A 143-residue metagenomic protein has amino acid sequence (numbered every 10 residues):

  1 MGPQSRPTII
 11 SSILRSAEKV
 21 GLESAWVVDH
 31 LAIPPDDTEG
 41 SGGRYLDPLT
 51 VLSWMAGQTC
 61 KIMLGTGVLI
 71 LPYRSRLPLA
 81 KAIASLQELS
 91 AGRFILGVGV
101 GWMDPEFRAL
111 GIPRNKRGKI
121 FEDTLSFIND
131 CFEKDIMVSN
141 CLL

Functional and structural regions predicted by a protein language model:
M1-Q58: N-terminal beta1-alpha1-beta2 module of alpha/beta enzyme domains
M1-T8, G67-L77: Active-site mouth loops of central-metabolism enzymes
E18-K19, L52-K61, I83, Q87-R93: Acidic (Asp/Glu)-rich catalytic clusters
V20, Q58-I62, F127, C131-D135: A structural motif corresponding to the C-terminal end of an alpha-helix and its immediate exit/capping segment
A25-V27, M63-T66, F94-V98: Hydrophobic faces of well-ordered beta-strands that scaffold small-molecule active sites in alpha/beta enzyme cores
H30, K61, G101-M103: Short connector loops/turns at beta-strand edges and beta->alpha or beta->beta junctions
P35-E39, P72-L143: Internal, glycine-rich beta/alpha segment that forms the wall or movable "lid" of small-molecule/cofactor binding
T50-G57, M63-S75: Structural motif corresponding to the early beta-alpha repeats
